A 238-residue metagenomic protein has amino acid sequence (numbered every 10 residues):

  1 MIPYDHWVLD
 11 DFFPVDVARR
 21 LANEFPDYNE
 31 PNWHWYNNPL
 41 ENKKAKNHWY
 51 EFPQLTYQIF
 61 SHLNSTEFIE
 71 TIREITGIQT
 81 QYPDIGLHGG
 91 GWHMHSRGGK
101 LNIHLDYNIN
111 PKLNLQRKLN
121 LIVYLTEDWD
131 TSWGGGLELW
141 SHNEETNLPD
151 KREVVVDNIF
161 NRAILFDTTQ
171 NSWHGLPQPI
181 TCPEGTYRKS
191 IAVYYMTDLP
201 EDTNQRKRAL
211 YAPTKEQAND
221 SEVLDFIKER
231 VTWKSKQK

Functional and structural regions predicted by a protein language model:
M1-N42, T66, Q217-K238: N-terminal auxiliary "cap/dimerization" subdomain that precedes the catalytic jelly-roll/cupin core of mononuclear
H6, H104, H174: Histidine-centered active-site/metal-ligand motif
V8-D10, G91, N120-I122, L165 (+1 more regions): Short beta-strand segments
R20, E24, K44-G89: Signature of the catalytic double-stranded beta-helix
K43-L55, L121, K189-M196: PAPS-dependent sulfotransferase catalytic core
P83-D84, G90-M94, Q116-R117, D128-W129: Acidic, glycine-rich loop-and-strand cores that form catalytic or ligand-binding grooves in diverse globular domains
G98-G99, I109-R117, E127-K238: Catalytic core of Fe(II)/2-oxoglutarate
